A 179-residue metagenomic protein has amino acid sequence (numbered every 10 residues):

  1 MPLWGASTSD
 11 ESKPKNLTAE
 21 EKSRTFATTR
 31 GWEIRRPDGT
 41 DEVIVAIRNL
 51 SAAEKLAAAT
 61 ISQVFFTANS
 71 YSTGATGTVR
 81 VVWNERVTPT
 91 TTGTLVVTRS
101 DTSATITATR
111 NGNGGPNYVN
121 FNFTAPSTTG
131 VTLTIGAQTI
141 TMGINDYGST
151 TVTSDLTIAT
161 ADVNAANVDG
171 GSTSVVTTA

Functional and structural regions predicted by a protein language model:
M1-A179: Non-catalytic beta-sheet/beta-sandwich ligand-binding modules that flank or precede catalytic cores
